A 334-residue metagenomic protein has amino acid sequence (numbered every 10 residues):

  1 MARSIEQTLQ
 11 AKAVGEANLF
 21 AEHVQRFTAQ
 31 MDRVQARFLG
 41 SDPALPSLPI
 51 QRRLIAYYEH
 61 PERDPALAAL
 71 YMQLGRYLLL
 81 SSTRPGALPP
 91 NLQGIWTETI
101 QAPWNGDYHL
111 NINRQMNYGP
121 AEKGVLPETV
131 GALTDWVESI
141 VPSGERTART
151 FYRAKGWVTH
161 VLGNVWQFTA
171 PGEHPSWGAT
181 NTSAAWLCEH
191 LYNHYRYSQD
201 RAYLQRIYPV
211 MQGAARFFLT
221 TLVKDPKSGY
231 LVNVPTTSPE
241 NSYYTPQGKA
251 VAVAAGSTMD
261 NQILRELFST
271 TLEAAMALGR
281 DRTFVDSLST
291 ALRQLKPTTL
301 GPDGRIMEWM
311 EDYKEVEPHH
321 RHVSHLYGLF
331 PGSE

Functional and structural regions predicted by a protein language model:
M1-Y108, L126-T147, A275-D286, Q294-D303 (+1 more regions): Acidic/polar, glycine-enriched structural segments that form the non-catalytic walls/loops of the carbohydrate-binding
P43-R53, L88-G94, R153-T169, T182-L191 (+2 more regions): Active-site-adjacent bridging/hinge elements
A68-S82, A184-N193, P209, G213-F218: Extended, hydrophobic/aromatic-rich amphipathic alpha-helical segments that build helical scaffolds
S81-G86, P127, H194-Q205, F217-Y230: Secondary-structure transition/capping motifs at alpha-helix termini and the adjoining loop/turn into the next element
G94-N105, T159-A179, T236-G256, D312: Acidic/His metal-coordination segments adjacent to aromatic residues that form catalytic metal sites in metalloenzymes
G94-P120, K227-L231, G248: Extended hydrophobic/aromatic segments used for targeting, binding, or gating
L110-M116, A121-T150, A154-W157, L162-W166 (+4 more regions): Active-site core of glycosidic bond-cleaving carbohydrate-active enzymes
G213, F217-A274: Acidic/histidine-rich catalytic neighborhood
